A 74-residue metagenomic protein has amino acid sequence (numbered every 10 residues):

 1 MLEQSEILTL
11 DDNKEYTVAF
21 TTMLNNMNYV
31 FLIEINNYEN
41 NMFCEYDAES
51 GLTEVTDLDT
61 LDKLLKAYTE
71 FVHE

Functional and structural regions predicted by a protein language model:
L2-E74: Secondary-structure transition motif
